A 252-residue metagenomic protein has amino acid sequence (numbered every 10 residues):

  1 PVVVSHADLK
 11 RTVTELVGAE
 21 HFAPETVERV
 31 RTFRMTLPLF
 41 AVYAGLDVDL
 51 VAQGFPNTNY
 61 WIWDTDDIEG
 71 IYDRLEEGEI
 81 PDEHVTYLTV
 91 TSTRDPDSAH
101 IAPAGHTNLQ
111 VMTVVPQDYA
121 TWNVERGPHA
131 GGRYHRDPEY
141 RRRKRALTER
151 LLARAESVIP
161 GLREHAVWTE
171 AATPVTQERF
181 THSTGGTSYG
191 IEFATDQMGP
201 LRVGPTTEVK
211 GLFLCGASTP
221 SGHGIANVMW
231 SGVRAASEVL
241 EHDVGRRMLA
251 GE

Functional and structural regions predicted by a protein language model:
P1-P103: Mid-domain catalytic core of redox enzymes that form a hydrophobic substrate pocket/lid adjacent to a catalytic redox
D49, E79-P81, A104, N108 (+1 more regions): Flavin-binding catalytic cores
E83-T89, L152-S221: A glycine-rich dinucleotide-binding beta-alpha-beta segment and adjacent secondary-structure elements that constitute
Q117-Y119: Active-site beta-strand/loop architecture of penicillin-binding DD-peptidases
N123-E139: A solvent-exposed, charged loop/short amphipathic helix patch at secondary-structure junctions
A217-L240: A conserved FAD-binding loop/helix module that cradles the flavin
L240-E252: Active-site-proximal substrate-binding core of FAD-dependent oxidoreductases
